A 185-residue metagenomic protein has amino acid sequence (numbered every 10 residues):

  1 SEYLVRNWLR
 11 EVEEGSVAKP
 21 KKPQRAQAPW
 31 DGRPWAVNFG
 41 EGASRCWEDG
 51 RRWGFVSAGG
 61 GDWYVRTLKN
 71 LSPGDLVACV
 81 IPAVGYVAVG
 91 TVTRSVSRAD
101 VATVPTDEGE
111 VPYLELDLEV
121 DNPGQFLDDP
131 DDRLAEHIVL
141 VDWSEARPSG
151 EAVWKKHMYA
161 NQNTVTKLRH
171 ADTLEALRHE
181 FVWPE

Functional and structural regions predicted by a protein language model:
S1-V37, E41-G42, G60-W63, V101-E185: Contiguous surface segments at macromolecular interaction interfaces
E41, I81, R94-V96, E145: Short, flexible loop/turn elements at secondary-structure junctions
G42-A58: Short, basic/aromatic beta-hairpin or loop at an interaction surface
L68-S72: Short, well-ordered loop/turn sites that connect or cap secondary structure elements
A78, T91, L140-D142: Beta-strand cores of modular interaction/reader domains in eukaryotic scaffold and signaling proteins, especially PDZ
V80-Y86: Short, charged beta-turn/beta-strand-edge "cap" motif at the junction between a beta-strand and an adjacent loop
Y86-S97: Short beta-strand-centered aromatic/proline hotspots
